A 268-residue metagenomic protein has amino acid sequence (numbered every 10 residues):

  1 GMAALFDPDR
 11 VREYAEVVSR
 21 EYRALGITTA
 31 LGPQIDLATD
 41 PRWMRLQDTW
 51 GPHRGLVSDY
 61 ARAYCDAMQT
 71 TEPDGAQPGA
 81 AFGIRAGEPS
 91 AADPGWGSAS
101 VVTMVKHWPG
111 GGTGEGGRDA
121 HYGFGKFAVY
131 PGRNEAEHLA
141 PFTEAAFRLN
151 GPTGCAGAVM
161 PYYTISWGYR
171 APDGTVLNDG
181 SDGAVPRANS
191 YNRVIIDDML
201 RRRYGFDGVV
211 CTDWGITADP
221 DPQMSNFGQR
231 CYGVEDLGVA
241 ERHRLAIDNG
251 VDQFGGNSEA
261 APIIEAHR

Functional and structural regions predicted by a protein language model:
G1-R268: Glycoside hydrolase catalytic-domain context in secreted enzymes
